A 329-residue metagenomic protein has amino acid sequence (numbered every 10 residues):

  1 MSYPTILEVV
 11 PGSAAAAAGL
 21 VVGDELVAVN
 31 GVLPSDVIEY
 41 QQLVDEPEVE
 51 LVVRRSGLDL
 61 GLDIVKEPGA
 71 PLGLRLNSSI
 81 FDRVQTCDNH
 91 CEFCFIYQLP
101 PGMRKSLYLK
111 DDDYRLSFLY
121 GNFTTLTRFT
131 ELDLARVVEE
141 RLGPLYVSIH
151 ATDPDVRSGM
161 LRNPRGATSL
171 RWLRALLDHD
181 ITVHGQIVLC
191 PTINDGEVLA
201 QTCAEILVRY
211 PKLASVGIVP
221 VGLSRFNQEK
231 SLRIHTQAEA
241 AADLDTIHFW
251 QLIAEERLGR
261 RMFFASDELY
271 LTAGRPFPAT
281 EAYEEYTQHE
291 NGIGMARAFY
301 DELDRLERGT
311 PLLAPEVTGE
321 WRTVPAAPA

Functional and structural regions predicted by a protein language model:
M1-V10: PDZ/PDZ-like groove recognition
V10-A15, S35-V37: Short alpha-helix capping/helix-loop boundary micro-motifs
A15, G23-L26, L51, C94: Terminal peptide-recognition signature
A17-S35: Conserved PDZ fold ligand-binding element
V32-Y40, L60-L62: Short, Lys/Arg- and Gly-enriched loop/turn segments at beta-strand edges
I38-V52, E67-G69: Short, compositionally biased
G57-D59, K66-K212, P220-W250: Conserved Radical SAM active-site core
L244-A329: Hard-cation-handling environments
